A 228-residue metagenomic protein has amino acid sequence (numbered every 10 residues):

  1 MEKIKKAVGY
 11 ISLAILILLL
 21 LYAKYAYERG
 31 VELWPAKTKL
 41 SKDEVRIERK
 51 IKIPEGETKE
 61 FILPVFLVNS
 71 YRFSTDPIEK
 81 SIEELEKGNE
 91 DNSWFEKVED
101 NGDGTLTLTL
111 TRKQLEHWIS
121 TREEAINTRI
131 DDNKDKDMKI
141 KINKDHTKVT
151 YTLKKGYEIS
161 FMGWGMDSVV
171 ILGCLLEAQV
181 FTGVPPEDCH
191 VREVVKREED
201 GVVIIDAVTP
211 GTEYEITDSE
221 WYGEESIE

Functional and structural regions predicted by a protein language model:
M1-L16: N-terminal Sec-pathway targeting helices
K5-G9, Y27, V31, D218 (+2 more regions): Intrinsically disordered, low-complexity segments enriched in glycine/proline and serine/threonine
L19-A36: Membrane-interface motif at the C-terminal end of an N-terminal transmembrane signal
W34, T38-L40, R46-H146: N-proximal, solvent-exposed amphipathic alpha-helical segments enriched in charged/polar residues
F66, L176-F181, E198-E199: Short, flexible beta-strand-to-coil junctions
K87-N92, A178-E187: Structural alpha-beta junctions
L108-W164, G183-E228: Polar/charged, Gly/Pro-rich intrinsically disordered segments
M162-T182: Short, non-transmembrane amphipathic alpha-helical segments
